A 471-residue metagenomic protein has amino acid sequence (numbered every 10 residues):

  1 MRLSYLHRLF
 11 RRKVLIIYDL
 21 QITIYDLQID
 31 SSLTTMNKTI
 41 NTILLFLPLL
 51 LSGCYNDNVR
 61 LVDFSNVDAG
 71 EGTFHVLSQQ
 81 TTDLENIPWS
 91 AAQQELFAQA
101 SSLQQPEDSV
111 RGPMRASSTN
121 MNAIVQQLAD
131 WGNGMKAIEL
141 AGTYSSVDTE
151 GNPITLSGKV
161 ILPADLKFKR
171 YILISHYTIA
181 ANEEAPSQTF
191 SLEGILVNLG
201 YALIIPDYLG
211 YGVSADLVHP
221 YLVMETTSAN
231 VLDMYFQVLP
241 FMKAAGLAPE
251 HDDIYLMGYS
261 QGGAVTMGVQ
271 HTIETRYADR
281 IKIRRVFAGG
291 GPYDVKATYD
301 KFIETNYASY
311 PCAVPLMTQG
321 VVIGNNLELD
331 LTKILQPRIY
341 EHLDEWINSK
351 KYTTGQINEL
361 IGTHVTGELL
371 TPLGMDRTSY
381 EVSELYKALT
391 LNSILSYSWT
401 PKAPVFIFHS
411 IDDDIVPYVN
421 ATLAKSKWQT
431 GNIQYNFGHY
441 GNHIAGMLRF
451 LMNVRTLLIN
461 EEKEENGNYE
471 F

Functional and structural regions predicted by a protein language model:
Y55-S157, L162-L166: Catalytic-loop region of hydrolases
E150-S157, P163-L196: Short, surface-exposed "cap/lid" segments of acyl-processing enzymes
D165, Q237-M257, A278-I281: Gly/Ser-rich "nucleophile elbow"/oxyanion-hole loop immediately N-terminal to the catalytic nucleophile in hydrolases
Y221-A244: Alpha/beta-hydrolase active-site loop
G258-G262, T266: Gly/Ala-rich beta-loop-alpha elbow adjacent to hydrolase catalytic centers
V269, A403, P417-K427: Short alpha-helix in the alpha/beta-hydrolase fold that links the catalytic acid
G289-S398: Accessory cap/linker subdomain of secreted extracellular hydrolases
F406-H409, D413: Short beta-strand/loop motif that positions the catalytic acidic residue of the alpha/beta-hydrolase fold
